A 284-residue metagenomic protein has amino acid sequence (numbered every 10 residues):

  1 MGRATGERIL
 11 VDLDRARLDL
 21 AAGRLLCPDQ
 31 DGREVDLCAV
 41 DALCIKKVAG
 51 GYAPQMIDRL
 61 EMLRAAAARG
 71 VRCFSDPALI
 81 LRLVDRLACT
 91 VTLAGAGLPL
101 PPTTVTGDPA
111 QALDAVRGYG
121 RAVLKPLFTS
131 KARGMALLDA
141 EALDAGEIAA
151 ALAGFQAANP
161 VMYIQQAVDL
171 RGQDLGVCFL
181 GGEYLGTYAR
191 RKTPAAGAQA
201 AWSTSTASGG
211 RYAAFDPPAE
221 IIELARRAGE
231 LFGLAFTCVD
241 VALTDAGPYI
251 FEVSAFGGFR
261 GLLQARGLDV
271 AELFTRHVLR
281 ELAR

Functional and structural regions predicted by a protein language model:
M1-F74, A78-L79, A88: ATP-binding N-terminal substructure of ATP-dependent carboxylate-amine bond-forming enzymes
G2-T5, F179-E183, T244-A246: Short acidic-glycine loop/turn motifs at beta-strand connectors
G6-L10, L63-G134: A conserved helix-loop-beta module that forms one wall/lid of the active-site cleft in ATP-utilizing catalytic domains
V48-G50, F128-T129, F256: Short glycine-rich anion-binding loops that position phosphate/pyrophosphate groups of nucleotides and phosphorylated
G120, R133, L137-G229: Phosphate-binding site of ATP-dependent enzymes
A122, E183-G186, T237, Y249-E252: Protein kinase-like catalytic core scaffold
Q165-Q166, L175, L234-D245: A short glycine-rich, hydrophobically flanked beta-strand micro-motif that places a catalytic Asp/Glu for divalent metal
Y212-D216, E230-L234, L243-R284: C-terminal active-site "lid" helix and adjoining low-complexity regulatory extension at the edge of ATP-using catalytic
